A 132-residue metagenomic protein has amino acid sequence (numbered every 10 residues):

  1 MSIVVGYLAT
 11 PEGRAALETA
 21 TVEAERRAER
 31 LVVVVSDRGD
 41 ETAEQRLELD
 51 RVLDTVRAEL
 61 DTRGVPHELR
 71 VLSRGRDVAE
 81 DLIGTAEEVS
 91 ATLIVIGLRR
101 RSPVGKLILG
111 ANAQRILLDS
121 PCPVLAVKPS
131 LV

Functional and structural regions predicted by a protein language model:
M1, T92, P121: Conserved acidic residues
M1-V52, E59-L69: Small/aliphatic-rich secondary-structure junction motif
V35-D37, L93, G97-R99, K128-P129: Short secondary-structure boundary segments
E48-L53, G84, I108-A113: Charged helix-capping and loop-helix junction motifs
T62-I94, V132: Structural beta-alpha unit
I96-R115, D119: Glycine-rich, Arg-bearing micro-motifs that act as flexible, cationic patches
D119-V132: Short, flexible loop segments at boundaries between secondary-structure elements
